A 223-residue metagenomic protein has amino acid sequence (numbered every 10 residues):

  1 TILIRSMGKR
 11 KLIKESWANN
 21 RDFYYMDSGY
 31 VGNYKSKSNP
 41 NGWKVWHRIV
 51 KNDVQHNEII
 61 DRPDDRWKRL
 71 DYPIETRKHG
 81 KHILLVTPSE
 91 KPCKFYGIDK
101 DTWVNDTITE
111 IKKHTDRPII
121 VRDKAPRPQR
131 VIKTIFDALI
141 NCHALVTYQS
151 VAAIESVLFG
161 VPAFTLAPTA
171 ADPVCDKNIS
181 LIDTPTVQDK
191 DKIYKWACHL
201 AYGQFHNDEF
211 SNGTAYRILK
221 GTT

Functional and structural regions predicted by a protein language model:
T1, H82, H143-A144: Structural motif
T1-S38: Extended catalytic core of nucleotide-activated donor transferases of GT-like folds
I4-K11, D65-I74, P88-K94: Aromatic- and Gly/Pro-rich donor/ligand-binding loops that form nucleotide- or phosphate-bearing donor binding pockets
M7-R10, G29-G32, P88-P92, A125-P128 (+2 more regions): Short, solvent-exposed loop/turn segments at secondary-structure junctions
I13-K14, G32-S38, R130-V131, V157-L158 (+1 more regions): Short, charged, surface-exposed secondary-structure boundary motifs
K37-G80, H114, V174-T223: Leloir-type glycosyltransferase catalytic cores
R77-R127: Conserved catalytic-core segment of nucleotide-activated headgroup transferases in glycan assembly
K112, R117-F164, P168-A171: Donor nucleotide-activated moiety binding/catalytic core segment of transferases that use nucleotide-activated donors
